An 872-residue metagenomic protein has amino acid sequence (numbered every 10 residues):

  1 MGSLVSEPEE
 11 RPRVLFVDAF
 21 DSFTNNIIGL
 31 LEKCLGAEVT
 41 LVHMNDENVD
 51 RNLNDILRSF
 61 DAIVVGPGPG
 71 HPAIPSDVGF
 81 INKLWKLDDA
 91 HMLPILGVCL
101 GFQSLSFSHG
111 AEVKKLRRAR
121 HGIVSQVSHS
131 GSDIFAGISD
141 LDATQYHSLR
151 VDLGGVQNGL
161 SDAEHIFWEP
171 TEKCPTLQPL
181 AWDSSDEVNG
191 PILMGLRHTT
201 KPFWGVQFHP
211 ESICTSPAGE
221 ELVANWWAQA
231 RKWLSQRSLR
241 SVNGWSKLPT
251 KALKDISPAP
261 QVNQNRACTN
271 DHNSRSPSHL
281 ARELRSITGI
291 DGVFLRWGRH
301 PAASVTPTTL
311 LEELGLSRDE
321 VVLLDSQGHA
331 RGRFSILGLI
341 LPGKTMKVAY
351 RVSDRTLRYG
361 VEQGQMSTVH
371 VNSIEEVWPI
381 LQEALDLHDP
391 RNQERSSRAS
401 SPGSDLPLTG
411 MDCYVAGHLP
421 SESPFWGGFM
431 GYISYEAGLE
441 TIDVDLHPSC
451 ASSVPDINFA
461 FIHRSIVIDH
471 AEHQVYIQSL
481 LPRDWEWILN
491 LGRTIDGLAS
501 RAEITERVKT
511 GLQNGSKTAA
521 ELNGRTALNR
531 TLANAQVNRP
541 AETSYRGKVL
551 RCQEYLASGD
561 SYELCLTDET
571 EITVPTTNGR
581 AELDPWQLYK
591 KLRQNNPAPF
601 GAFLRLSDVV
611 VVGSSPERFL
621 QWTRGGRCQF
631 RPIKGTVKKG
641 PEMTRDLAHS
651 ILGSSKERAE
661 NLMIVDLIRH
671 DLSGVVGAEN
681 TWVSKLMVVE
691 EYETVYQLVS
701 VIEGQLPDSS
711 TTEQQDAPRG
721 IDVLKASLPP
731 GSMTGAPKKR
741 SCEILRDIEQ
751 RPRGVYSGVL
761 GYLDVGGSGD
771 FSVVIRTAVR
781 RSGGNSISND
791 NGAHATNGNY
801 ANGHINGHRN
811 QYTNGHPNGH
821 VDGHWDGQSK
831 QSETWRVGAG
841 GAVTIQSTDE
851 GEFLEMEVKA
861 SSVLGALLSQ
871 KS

Functional and structural regions predicted by a protein language model:
M1-L93, A218, A224-R296, P301-T309 (+2 more regions): N-terminal beta1-alpha1 cap of cysteine-dependent amidohydrolase-like domains
R13, S59-D142: Cysteine-nucleophile active-site neighborhood
V39-L41, V113, P179: Generic structural signal for residues in well-ordered beta-strands
I134-P202, G758: Catalytic beta-strand/loop cores that center a nucleophilic Ser/Cys/Thr and support acyl-enzyme chemistry
T144-L149, Q207-T215, T636, S732 (+2 more regions): Glycine-rich phosphate/pyrophosphate-binding beta-alpha loops
W182-S235: A glycine-centered loop/beta-turn motif at secondary-structure junctions
Q261-S872: Extended alpha-helical targeting/anchoring segments, especially N-terminal organellar/secretory targeting helices
